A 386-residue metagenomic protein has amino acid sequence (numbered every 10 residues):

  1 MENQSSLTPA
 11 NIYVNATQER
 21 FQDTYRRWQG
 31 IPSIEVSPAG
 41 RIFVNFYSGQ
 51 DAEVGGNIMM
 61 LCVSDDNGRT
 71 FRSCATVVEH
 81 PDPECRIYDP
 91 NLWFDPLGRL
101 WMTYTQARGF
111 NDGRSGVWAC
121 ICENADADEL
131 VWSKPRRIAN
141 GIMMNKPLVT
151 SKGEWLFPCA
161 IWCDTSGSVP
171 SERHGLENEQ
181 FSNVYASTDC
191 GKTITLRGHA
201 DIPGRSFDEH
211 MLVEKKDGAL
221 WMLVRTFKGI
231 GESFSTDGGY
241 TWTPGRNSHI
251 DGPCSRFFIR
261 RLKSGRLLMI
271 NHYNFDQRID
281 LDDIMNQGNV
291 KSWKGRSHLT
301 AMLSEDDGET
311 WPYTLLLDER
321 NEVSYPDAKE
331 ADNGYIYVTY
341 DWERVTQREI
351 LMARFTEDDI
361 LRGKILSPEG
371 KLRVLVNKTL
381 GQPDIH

Functional and structural regions predicted by a protein language model:
M1-H386: Asp-box/BNR beta-propeller blade signature and adjacent active/binding-site loops in extracellular glycan-interacting
